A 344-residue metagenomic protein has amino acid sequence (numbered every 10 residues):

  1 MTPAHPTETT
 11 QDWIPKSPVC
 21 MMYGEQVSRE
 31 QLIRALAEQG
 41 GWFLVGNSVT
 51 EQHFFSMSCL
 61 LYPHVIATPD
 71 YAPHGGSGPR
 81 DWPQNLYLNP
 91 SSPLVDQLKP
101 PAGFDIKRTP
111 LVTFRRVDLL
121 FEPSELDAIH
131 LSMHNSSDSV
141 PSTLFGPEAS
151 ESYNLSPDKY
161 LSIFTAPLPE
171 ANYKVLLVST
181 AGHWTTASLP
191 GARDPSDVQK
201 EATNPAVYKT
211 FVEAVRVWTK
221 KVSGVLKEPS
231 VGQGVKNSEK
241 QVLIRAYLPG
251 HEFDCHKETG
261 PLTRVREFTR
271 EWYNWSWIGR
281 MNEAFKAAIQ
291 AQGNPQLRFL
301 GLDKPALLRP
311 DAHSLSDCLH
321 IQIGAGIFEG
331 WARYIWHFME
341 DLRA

Functional and structural regions predicted by a protein language model:
M1-A344: A compositional signature for long Ser/Thr(±Pro)-rich, low-complexity
